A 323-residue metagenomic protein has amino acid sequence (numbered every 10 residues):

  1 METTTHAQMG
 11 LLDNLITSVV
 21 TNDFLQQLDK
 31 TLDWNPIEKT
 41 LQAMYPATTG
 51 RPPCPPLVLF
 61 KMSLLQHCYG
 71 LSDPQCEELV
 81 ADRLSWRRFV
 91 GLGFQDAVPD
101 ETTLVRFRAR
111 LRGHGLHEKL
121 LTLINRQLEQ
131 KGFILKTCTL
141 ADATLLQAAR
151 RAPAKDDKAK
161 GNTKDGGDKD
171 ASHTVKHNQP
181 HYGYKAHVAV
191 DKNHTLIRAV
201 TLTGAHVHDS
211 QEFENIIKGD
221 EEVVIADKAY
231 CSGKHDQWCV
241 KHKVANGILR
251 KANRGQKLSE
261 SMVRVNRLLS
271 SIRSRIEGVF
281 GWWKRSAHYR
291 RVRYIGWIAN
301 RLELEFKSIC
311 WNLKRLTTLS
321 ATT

Functional and structural regions predicted by a protein language model:
M1-W34, L319-T323: Charged, often Cys/His-bearing segments associated with DNA-binding zinc-finger transcription factors
L25-L64, C68-Y69, S259: Basic, short loop/linker segments at the boundary and entry of helix-turn-helix/winged-helix-like folds
D33, G50-L57, D96-P99, L268 (+1 more regions): Secondary-structure capping and boundary motifs in well-ordered enzyme cores
K39-T40, P52, L71-V80, T323: Short N-terminal amphipathic alpha-helices
P74, E78-A81, V90-Q95, P99-H242 (+3 more regions): Polybasic low-complexity intrinsically disordered regions
Q237, H242-K243, M262-T323: Basic, amphipathic alpha-helical segments enriched in Lys/Arg and hydrophobic/aromatic residues
V244-E260: RNase H-like polynucleotidyl transferase catalytic core
